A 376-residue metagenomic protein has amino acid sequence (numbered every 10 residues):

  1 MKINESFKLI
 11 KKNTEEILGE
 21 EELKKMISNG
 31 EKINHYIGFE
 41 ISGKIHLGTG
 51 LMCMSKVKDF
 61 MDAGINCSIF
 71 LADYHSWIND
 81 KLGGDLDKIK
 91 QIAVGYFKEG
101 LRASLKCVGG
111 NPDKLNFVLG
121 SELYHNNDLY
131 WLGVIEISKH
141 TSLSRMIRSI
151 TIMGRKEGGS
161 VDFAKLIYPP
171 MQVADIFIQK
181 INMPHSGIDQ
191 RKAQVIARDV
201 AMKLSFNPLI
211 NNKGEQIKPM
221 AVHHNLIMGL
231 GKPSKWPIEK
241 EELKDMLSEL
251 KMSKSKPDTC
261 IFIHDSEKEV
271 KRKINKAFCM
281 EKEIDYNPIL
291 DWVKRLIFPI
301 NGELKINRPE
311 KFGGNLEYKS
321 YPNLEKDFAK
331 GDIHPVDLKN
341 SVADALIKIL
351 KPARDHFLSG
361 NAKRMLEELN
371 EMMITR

Functional and structural regions predicted by a protein language model:
M1-M228, K232-W236, Y286, N301-R376: NTP-dependent nucleotidyl-transfer catalytic core
M220-I261: Active-site and channel-lining beta-strand-loop segments that bind or position nucleotide-derived/phosphorylated
K244-K319: Internal helical hairpin/lid segments
